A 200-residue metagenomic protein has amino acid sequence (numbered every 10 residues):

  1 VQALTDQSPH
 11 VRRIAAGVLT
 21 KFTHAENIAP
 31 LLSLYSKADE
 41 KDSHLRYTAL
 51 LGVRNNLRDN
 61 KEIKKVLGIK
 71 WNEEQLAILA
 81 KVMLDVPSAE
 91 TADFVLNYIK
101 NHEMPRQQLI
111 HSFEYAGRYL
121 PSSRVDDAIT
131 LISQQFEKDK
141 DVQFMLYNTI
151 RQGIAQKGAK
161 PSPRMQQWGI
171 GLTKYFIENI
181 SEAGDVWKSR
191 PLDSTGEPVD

Functional and structural regions predicted by a protein language model:
V1-D200: Long, ordered, helix-rich scaffold segments
